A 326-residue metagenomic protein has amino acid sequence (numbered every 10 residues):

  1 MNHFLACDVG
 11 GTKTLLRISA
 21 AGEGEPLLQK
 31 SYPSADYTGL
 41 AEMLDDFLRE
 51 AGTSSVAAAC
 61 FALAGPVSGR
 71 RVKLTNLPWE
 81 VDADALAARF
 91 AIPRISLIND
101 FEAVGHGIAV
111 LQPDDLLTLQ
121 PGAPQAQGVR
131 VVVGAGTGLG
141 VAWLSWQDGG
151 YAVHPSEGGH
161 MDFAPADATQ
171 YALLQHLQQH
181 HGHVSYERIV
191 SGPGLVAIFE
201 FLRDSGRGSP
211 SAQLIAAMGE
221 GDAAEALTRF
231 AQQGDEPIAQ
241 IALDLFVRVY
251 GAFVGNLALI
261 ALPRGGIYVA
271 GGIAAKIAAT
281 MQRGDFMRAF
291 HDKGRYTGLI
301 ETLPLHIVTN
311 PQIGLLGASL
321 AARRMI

Functional and structural regions predicted by a protein language model:
M1-S54, A172-I326: ATP-binding/phosphotransfer module of carbohydrate and carboxylate kinases, centering on a glycine-rich
F4-D8, V56-C60, S96, R130-G134 (+1 more regions): Short glycine-aspartate micro-motif
T14, P66-S68, G138-A142, A197 (+1 more regions): Short, acidic Gly/Pro/Ser/Thr-rich loop/turn segments
Y32-S34, L74-P78, S96-E102, G122-Q125 (+2 more regions): Active-site nucleophile and cofactor-binding loops and adjacent substrate-binding regions of central metabolic enzymes
A51-D115, V132, A275-A279: Short beta-strand-loop/turn "lid" adjacent to the catalytic site in phosphate-handling enzymes
I108, A142-W146, F201: A short secondary-structure junction signal
Q112-P121, A322-I326: Short, electropositive alpha-helical surface patch
D115-E187, A278-A279, D285-H291, R295-I300: Glycine-rich phosphate-binding loop of actin/hexokinase-like ATP-binding domains
